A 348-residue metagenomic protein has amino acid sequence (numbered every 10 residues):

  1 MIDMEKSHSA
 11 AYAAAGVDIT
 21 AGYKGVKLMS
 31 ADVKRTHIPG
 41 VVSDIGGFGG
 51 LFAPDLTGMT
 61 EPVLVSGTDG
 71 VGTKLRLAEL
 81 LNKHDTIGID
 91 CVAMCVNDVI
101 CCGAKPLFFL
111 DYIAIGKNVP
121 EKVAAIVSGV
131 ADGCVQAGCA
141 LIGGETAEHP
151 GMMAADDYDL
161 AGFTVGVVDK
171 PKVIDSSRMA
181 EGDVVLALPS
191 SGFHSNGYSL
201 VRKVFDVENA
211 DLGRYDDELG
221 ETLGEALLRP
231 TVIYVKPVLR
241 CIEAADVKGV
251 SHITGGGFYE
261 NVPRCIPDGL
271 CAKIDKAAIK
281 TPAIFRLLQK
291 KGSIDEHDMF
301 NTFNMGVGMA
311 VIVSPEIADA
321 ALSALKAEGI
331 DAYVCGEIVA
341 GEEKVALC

Functional and structural regions predicted by a protein language model:
I2-A14, K122-A140, M153-L160, D211-L212 (+2 more regions): Glycine-/charge-enriched secondary-structure boundary and capping motifs
I2-G40: N-terminal amphipathic/basic leader segments beginning at the initiator methionine
D18, D69, G182, H252 (+1 more regions): Residue-level signature of catalytic and energy-coupling elements of molecular machines, predominantly ATP/GTP-dependent
G25, M29, L51, C95-V96 (+5 more regions): Buried hydrophobic packing segments
V26, A124-V127, Y198: Hydrophobic face of alpha-helices
A31-S191: Glycine-rich phosphate/pyrophosphate-binding loop regions near the starts of catalytic domains
G70, G166-V168, S190-H194, R202-F205 (+4 more regions): Glycine-rich beta-alpha junction loops
D159, K172-L219, L223: Short, acidic (Asp/Glu-rich) active-site segment that either coordinates a divalent metal cofactor
